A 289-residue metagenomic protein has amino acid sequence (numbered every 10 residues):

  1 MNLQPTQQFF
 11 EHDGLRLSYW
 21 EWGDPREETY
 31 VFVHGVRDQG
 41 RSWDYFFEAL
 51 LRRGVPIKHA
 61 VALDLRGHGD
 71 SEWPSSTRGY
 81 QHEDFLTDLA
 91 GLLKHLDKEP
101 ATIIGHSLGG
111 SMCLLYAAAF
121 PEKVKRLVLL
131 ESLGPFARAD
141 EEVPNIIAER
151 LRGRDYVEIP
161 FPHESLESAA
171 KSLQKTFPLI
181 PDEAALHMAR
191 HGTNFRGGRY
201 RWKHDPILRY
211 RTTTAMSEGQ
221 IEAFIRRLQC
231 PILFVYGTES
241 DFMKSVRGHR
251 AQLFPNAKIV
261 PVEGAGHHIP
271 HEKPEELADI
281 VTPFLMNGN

Functional and structural regions predicted by a protein language model:
M1-V31, L51-H59, K98-P100, T282-N289: Alpha/beta-hydrolase fold catalytic core
H12-L15, L51, V55-I104, L108 (+1 more regions): Active-site loop/oxyanion-hole signature of alpha/beta-hydrolase fold enzymes
S18-W73, R250: Conserved HGGG/HGGXW glycine-rich cap/lid loop of the alpha/beta-hydrolase fold
E99-V143: Conserved hydrolase catalytic core segment
L130-L133, A137-P162: A catalytic-pocket lid/entrance helix-loop region that shapes and gates access to the active site across common
I159-G219: Conserved alpha/beta-hydrolase catalytic His-Asp/Glu region
F195-Q252: Conserved serine/cysteine hydrolase catalytic core
A265-P274, A278: Catalytic histidine-centered segment of alpha/beta-hydrolase-like enzymes
